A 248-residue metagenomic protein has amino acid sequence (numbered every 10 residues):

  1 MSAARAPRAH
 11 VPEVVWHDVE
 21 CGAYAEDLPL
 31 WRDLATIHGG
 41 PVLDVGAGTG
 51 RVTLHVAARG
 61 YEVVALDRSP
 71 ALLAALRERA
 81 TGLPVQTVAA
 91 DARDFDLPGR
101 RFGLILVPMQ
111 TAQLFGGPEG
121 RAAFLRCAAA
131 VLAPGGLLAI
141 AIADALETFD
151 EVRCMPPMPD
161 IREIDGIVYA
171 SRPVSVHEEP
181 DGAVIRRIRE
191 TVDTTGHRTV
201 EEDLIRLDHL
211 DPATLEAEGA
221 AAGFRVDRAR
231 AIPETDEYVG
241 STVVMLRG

Functional and structural regions predicted by a protein language model:
M1-G40: Conserved class I S-adenosyl-L-methionine
T49-Y61: Conserved SAM-binding loop of SAM-dependent methyltransferases across substrates and taxa, primarily the Class I
S69-A71: Conserved SAM/SAH-binding beta-strand->alpha-helix loop
L76-R77: Conserved SAM-binding loop
G82-D94: Conserved SAM-binding strand-loop segment of SAM-dependent methyltransferases
L97-L104: A short acidic, Gly/Pro-enriched loop at the edge of an enzyme's catalytic core that lines a small-molecule cofactor
A122-P134: A short glycine-rich, Lys/Arg-flanked "PGG" loop and its adjoining helix->strand segment in the class I
A139-A213: SAM-dependent methyltransferase
